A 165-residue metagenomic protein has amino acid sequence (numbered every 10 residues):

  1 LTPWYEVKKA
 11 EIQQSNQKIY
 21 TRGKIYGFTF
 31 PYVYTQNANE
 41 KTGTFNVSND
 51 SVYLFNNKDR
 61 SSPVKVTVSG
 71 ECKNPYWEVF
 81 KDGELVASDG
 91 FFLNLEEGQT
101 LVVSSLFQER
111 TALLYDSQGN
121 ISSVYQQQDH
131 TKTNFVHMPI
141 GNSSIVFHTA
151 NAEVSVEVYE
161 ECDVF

Functional and structural regions predicted by a protein language model:
L1-K9, S143: Oligomerization/assembly interface segments of phage tail-like spikes and tubes
K8-I19: Short, charged, solvent-exposed linker or helix-capping segments at domain edges/interfaces that act as flexible hinges
Q17-F165: Intrinsically disordered, low-complexity segments enriched in serine, threonine, and glycine
